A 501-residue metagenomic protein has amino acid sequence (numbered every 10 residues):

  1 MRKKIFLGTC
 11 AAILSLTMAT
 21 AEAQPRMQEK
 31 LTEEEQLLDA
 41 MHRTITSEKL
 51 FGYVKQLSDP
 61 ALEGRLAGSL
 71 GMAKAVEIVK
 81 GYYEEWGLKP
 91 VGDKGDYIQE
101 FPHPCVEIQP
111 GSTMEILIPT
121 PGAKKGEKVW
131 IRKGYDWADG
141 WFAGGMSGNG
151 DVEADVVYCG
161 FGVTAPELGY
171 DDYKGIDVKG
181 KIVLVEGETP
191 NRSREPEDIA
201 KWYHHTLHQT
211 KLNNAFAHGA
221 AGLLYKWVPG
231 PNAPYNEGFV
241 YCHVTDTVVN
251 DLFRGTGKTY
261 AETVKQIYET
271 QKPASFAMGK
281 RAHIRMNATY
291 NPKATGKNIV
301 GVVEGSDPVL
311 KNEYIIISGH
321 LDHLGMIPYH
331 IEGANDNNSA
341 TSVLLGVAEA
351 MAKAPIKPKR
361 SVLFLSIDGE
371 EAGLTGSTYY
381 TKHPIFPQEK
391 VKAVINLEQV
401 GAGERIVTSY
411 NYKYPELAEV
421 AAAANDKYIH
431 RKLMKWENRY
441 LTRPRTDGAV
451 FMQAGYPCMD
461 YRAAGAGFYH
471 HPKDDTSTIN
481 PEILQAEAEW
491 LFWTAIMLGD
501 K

Functional and structural regions predicted by a protein language model:
A23-G92, G111, N312-Y314: N-terminal hydrophobic or amphipathic helices/low-complexity stretches enriched in small/hydrophobic/Pro/Gly
E33-E34, L38, P119-G122, W137-G175 (+3 more regions): Soluble metallo-hydrolase cores and metallopeptidase-like ectodomains found primarily in the secretory/periplasmic
E35-T44, P60-L70, P102, P119-P121 (+10 more regions): Second-shell loop/turn segments in exported
P60-N191, G296: Noncatalytic luminal/extracellular "stalk/propeptide" segments of secretory-pathway proteins
G134, Y241-V244, V249-D251, G257-A261 (+1 more regions): Metal-dependent peptidase/peptidase-like ectodomains
G160-N232: A conserved hydrophobic secondary-structure block that centers on an alpha-helix together with its immediately flanking
L207-H208, I299, I317-G373, L491: Alpha-helical metal-binding/catalytic segments enriched in His/Glu/Asp
E349, K353, G467-K501: His/Asp/Glu-rich mid-to-C-terminal helical/loop segments that flank catalytic regions of hydrolases
